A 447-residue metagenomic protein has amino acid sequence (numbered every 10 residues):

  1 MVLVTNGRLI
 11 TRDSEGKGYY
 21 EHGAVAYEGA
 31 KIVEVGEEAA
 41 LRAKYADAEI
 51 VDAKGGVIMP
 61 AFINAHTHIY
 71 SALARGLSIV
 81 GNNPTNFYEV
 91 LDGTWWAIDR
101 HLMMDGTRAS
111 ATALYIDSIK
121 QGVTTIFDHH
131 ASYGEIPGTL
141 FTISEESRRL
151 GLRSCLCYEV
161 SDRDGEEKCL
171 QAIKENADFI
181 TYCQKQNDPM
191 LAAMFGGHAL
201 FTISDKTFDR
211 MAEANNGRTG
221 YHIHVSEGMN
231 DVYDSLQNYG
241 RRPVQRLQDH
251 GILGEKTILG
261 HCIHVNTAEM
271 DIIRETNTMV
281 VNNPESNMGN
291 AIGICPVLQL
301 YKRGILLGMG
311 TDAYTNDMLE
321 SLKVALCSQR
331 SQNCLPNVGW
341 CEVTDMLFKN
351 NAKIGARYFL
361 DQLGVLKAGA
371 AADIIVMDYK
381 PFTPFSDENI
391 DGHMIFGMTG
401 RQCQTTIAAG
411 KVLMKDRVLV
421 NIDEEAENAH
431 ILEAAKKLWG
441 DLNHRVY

Functional and structural regions predicted by a protein language model:
M1-K44, G56-V57, V446: N-terminal metal-binding scaffold of metallo-dependent hydrolase/deaminase domains
V2-L9, R42-E89, D105, T112 (+1 more regions): Replace "His-x-His-based motif
D13, A371-N428: C-terminal cap of metal-dependent C-N hydrolases
L73-T107, D164-G165, M229-K256, T276-M279 (+1 more regions): Active-site gating loops and adjacent loop-to-helix segments of metal-dependent hydrolytic enzymes
L77-H129, G134-L152, K174-Q186, L432-K437 (+1 more regions): Alpha-helical scaffold segments that flank or form the walls of functional sites
H130-I263: Metal-coordinating catalytic core of metallo-dependent amide/deamination hydrolases
G151, N215-G220, I252-E255, I272-V281 (+2 more regions): Glycine-enriched alpha-helix->loop->beta-strand junction motifs that scaffold or abut catalytic
D249-K256, P296-P381, I395-T399: His/Asp/Glu-enriched, well-ordered alpha-helical/loop segment that forms or immediately abuts the divalent-metal
